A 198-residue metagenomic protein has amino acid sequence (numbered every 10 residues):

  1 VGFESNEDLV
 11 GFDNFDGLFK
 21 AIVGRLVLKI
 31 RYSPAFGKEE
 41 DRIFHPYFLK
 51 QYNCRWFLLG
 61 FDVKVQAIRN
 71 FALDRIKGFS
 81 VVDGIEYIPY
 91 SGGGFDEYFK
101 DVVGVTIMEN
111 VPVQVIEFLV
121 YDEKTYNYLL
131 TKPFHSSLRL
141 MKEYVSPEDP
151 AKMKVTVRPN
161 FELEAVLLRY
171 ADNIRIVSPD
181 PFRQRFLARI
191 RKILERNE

Functional and structural regions predicted by a protein language model:
V1-S33: Bulky hydrophobic/aromatic content
A35-G37: Short acidic/polar, Gly/Pro-enriched loop/turn segments located at secondary-structure boundaries
P46-F48: Short, surface-exposed charged micro-motifs
K50-Q51, L168: Well-ordered beta-strand positions
R55-L59: Short aromatic-glycine-enriched beta-strand elements
V65-Y98: Flexible linker/loop signature enriched in Pro/Ser/Thr and Pro/Gly
K100-E198: Polybasic (Lys/Arg-rich)
